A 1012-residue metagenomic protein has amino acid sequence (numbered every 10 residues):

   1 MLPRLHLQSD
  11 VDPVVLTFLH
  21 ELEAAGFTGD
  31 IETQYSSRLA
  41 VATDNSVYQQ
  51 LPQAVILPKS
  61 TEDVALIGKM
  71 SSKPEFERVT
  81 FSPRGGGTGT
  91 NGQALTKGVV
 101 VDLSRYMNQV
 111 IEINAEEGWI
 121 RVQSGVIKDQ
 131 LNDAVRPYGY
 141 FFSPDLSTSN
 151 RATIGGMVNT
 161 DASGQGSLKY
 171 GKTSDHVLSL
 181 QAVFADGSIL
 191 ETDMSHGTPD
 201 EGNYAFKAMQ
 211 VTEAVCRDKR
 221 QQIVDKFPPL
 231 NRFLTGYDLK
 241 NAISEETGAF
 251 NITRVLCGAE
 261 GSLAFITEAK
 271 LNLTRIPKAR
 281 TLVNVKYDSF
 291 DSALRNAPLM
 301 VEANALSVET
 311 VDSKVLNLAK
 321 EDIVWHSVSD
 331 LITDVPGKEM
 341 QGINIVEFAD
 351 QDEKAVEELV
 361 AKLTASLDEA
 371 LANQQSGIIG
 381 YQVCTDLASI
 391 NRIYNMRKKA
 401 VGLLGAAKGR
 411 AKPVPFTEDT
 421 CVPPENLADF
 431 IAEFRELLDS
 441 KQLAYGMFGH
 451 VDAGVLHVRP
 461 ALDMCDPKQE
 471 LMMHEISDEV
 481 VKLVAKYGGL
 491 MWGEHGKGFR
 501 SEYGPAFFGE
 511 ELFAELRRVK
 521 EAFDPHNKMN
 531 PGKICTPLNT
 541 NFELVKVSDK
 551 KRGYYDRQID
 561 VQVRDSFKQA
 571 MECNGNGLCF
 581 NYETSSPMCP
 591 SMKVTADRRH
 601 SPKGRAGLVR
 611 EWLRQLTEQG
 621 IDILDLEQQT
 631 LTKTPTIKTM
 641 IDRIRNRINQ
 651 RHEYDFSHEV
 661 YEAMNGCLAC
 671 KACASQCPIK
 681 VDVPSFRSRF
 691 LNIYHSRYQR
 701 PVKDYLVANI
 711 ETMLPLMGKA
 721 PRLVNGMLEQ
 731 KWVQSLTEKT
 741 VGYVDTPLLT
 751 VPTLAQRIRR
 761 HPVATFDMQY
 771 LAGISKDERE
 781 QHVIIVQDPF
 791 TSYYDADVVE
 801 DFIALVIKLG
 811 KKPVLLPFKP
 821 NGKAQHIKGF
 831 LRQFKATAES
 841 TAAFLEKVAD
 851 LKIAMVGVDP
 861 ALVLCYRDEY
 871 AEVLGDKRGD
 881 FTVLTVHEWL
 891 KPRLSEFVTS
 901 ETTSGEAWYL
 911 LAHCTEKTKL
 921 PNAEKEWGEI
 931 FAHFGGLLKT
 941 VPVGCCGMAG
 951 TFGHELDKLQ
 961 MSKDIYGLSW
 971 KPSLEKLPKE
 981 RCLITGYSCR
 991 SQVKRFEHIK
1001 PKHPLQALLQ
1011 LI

Functional and structural regions predicted by a protein language model:
M1-S72, G86-G118, S147, Y170 (+5 more regions): N-terminal flexible segment immediately upstream of the FAD-binding catalytic core in FAD-dependent oxidoreductases
L2-L7, G202-I243, V519, F523-P590 (+4 more regions): Flexible inter-domain linker/hinge segments
D10, L22, A40, S46-E77 (+8 more regions): N-terminal glycine-rich flavin-associated loop
T88-T90, T148-G155, T235-A242, E309-H326 (+16 more regions): A glycine-rich phosphate-binding loop feature that marks nucleotide/adenosyl-phosphate handling sites
M157-E245, A249-E321, W325, K338-N344 (+1 more regions): Mobile "lid/hinge" segments at catalytic clefts and subdomain interfaces of large enzymes
A269, A303-R410, G449, V594-T595 (+3 more regions): Terminal amphipathic helices with adjacent charged low-complexity linkers/tails
D524, P531, P684-I1012: Iron-sulfur cluster-binding electron-transfer modules in prokaryotic oxidoreductases
N541, V545-N576, F580-M717, K835-T841 (+7 more regions): Ferredoxin-type iron-sulfur electron-transfer modules in oxidoreductases and energy-metabolism complexes
